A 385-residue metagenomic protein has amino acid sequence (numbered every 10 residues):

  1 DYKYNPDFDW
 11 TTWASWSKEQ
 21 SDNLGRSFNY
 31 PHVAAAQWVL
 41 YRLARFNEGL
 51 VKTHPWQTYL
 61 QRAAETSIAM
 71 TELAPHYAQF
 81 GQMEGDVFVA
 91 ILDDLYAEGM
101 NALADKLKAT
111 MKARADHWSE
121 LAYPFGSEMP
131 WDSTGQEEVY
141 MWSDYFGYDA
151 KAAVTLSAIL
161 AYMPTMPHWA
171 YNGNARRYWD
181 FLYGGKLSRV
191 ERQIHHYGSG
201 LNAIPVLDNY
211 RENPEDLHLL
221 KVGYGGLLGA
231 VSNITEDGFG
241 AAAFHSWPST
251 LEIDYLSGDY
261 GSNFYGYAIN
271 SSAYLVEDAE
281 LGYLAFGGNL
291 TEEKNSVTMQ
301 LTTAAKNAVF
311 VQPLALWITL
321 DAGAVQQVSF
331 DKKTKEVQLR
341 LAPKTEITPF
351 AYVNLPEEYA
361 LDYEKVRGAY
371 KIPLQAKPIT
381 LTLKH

Functional and structural regions predicted by a protein language model:
D1-K384: Catalytic domains of carbohydrate-active enzymes that cleave complex glycans
